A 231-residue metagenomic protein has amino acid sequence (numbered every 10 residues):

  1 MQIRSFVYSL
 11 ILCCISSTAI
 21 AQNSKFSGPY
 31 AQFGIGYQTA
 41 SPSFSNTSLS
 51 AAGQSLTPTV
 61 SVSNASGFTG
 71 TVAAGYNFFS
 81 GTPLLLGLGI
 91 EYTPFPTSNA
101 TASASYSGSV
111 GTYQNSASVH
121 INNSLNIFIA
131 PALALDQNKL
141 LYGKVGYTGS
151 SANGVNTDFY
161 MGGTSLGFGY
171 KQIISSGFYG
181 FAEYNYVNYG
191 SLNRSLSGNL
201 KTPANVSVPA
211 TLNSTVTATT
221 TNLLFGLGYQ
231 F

Functional and structural regions predicted by a protein language model:
M1-F26: Cleavable N-terminal export/targeting peptides
I20-F231: Gram-negative outer-membrane beta-barrel domains
